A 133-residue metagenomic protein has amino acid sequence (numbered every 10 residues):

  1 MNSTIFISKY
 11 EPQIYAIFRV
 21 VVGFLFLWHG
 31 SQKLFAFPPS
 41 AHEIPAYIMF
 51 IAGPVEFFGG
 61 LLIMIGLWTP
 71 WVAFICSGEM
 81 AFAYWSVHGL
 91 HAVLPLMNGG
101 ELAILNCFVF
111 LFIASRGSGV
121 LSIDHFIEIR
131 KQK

Functional and structural regions predicted by a protein language model:
M1-F35, F50-P54, F58, I65-K133: Extended, low-polarity transmembrane helix blocks
S40-A41, V93: Transmembrane helix-loop-helix hairpins at the membrane interface of multi-pass integral membrane proteins
A41-I51: Structural signature of hydrophobic alpha-helical transmembrane segments
